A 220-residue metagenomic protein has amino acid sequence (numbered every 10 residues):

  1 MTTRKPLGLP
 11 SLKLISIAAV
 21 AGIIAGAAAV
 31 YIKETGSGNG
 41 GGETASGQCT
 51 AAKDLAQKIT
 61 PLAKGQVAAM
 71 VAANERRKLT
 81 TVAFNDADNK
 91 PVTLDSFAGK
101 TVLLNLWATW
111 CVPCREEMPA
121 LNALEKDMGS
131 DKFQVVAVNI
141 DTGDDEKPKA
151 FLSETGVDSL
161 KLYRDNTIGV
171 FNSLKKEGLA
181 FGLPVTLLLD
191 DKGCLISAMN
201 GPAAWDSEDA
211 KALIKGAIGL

Functional and structural regions predicted by a protein language model:
M1-K78, L220: N-terminal targeting signals for export/organelle localization
V71-R76, T81-V102: A short beta-strand-turn-helix
R77-L79, F97-G99, S130, G143 (+2 more regions): Extracytoplasmic
A98, L106-A123: Conserved redox-active cysteine motifs that mediate thiol-disulfide chemistry, especially di-cysteine Cys-X(1-2)-Cys
T101-V102, F133, P184: Alpha/beta-hydrolase fold active-site loops
L104, V136-V138, L187: Conserved hydrophobic packing residues within short motifs/helices of P-loop NTPase cores of ABC-family ATPases
R115-G156, N166-L174, A212: Structural microenvironment flanking redox-active thiols in thiol-disulfide oxidoreductases
A150, E154-S159, D165-A217: Thiol/disulfide oxidoreductase modules built on the thioredoxin-like
